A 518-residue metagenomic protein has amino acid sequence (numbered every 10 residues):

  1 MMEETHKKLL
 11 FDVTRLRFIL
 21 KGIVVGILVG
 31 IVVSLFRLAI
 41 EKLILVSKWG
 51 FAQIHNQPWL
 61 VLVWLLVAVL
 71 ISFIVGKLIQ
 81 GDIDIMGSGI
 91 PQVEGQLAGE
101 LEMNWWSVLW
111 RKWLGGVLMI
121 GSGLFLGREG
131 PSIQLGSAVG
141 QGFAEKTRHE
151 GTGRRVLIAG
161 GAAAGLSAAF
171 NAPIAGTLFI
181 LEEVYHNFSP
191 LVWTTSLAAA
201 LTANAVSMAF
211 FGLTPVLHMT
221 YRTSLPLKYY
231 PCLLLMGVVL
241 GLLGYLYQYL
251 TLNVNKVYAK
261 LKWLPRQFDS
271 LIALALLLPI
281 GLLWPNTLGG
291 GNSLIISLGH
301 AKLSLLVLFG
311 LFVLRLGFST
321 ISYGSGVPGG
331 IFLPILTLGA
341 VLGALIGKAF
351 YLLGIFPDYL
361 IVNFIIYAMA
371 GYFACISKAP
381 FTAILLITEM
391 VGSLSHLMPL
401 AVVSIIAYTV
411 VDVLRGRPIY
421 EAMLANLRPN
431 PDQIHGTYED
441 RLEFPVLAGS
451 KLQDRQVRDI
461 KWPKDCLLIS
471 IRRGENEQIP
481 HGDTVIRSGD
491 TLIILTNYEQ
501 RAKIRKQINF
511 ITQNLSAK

Functional and structural regions predicted by a protein language model:
M1-P431, L447-A448, R473-E475, G489-L492 (+1 more regions): Alpha-helical transmembrane segments and immediately membrane-proximal extracytoplasmic
G87, G289, Y438, W462-D465: A short, polar/charged loop/turn motif at coil->beta-strand junctions and beta-hairpin connectors
A425, D483-T484, I504-K518: Short, compositionally biased
D432-Y438: A glycine-rich beta-turn/hairpin centered on an aromatic-Pro dipeptide
Y438-V446: Short glycine-/aliphatic-rich beta-strand segments at the starts of folded cytosolic domains
A448, Q453-I504: Cytosolic Rossmann-like ligand/nucleotide-binding regulatory domains
